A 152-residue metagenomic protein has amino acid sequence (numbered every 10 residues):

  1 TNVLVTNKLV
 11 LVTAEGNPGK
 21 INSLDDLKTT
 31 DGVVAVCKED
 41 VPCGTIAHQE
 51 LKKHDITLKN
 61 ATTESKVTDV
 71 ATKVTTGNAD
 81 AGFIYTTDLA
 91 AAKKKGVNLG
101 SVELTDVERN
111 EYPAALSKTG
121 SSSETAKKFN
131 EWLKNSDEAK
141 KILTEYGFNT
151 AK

Functional and structural regions predicted by a protein language model:
T1-N2: Central helical "cap/lid" subdomain
V5-T6, T13-K152: Exported/periplasmic ABC-transporter solute-binding proteins
